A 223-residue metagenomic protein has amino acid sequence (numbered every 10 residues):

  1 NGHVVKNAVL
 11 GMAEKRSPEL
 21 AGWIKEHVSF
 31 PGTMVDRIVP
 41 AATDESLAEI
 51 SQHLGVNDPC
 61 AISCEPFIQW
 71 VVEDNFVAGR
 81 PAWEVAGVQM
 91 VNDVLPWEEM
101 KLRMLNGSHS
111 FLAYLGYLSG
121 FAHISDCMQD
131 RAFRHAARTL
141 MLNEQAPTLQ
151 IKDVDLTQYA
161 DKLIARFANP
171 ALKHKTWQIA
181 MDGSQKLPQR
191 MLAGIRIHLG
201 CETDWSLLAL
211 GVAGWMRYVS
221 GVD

Functional and structural regions predicted by a protein language model:
N1-D223: Substrate/ligand-engaging "lid" and interaction regions
